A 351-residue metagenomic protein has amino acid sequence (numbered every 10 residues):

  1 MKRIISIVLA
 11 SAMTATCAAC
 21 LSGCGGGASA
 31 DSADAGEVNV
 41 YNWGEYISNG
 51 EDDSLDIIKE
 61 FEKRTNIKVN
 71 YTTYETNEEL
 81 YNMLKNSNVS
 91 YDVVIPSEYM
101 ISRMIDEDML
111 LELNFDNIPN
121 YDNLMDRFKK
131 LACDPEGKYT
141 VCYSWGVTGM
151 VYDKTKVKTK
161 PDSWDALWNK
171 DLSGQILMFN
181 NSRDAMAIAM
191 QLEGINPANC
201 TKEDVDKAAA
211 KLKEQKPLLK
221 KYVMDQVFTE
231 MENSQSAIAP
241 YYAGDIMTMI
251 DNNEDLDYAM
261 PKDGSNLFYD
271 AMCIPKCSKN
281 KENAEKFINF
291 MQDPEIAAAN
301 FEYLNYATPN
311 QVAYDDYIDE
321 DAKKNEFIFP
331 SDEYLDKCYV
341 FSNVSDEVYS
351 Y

Functional and structural regions predicted by a protein language model:
M1-V38: Short, low-complexity disordered leader/linker segments with a strong preference for bacterial N-terminal type II
D31-R103, T229: Early extracytoplasmic/lumenal segment of secretory-pathway proteins
E98-W145, K158-A166: Hinge/lid segment of periplasmic solute-binding proteins
I105-E112, C133-K138, M249-M260, D321-E326: Ligand-binding "clamshell"
L111-Y121, T140, E254-N266, P275-S278: Short beta-strand->loop
A166-N180: Short loop->beta-strand "edge-of-pocket" segments that line small-molecule binding or catalytic clefts across diverse
M178-N181, A185, A189, P197-P261: Ligand-binding pocket segment of bilobal, Venus flytrap-like solute-binding proteins
D270, P275-D336: Mature extracytoplasmic/periplasmic domains
